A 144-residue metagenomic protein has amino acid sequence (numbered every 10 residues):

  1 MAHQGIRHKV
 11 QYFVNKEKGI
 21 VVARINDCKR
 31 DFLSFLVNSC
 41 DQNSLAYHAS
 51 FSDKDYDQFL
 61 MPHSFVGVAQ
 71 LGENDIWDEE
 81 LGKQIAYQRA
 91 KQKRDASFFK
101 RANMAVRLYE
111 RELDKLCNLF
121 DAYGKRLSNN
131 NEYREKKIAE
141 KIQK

Functional and structural regions predicted by a protein language model:
M1-K144: Catalytic phosphate/metal-binding cores of nucleic-acid and nucleotide-processing enzymes, i.e., regions that mediate
